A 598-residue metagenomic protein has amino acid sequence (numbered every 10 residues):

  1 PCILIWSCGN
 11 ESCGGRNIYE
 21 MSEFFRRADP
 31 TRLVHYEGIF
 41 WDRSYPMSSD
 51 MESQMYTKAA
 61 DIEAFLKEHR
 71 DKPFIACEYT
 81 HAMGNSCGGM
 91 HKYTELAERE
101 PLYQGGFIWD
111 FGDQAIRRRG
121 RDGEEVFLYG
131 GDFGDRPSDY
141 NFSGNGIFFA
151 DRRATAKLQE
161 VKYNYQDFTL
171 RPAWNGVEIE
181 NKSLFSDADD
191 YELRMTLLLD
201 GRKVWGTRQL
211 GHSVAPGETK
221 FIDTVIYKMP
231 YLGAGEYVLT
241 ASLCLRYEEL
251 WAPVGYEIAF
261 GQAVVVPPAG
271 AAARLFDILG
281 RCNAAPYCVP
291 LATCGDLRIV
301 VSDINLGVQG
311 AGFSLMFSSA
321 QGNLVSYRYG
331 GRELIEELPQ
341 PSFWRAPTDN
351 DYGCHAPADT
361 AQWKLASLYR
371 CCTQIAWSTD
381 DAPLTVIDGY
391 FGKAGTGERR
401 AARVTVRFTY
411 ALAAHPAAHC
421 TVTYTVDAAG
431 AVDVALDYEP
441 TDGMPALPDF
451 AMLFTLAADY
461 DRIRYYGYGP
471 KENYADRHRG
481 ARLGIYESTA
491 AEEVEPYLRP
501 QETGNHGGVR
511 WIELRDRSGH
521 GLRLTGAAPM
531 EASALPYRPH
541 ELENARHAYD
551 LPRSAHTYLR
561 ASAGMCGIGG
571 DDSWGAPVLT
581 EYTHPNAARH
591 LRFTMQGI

Functional and structural regions predicted by a protein language model:
P1-E178, K182-K203: Extended substrate-binding grooves/exosites of carbohydrate-active enzymes
D110, L197-L199, L245, L456 (+1 more regions): Residue-level signal for short segments within beta-strands and strand-turn junctions of well-structured beta-sheet
N141-D151, A156-P172, D277-C282, P286 (+2 more regions): Membrane engagement elements in two modes
K182-D187, Y247, T441-G443: Short, acidic/polar linear motifs in exposed loop/turn regions
S186-L193, G206, M444-A451: Short, hydrophobic/aromatic beta-strand segments
Y191-L193, L197-A234, L243-P253: Intrinsically disordered, low-complexity Pro/Gly/Ser/Thr-rich segments with frequent PxxP/GP/PP motifs and embedded
I226-A234, E249, A263-G280, Y287-I598: Beta-strand/loop-rich accessory regions of lumenal/periplasmic or secreted enzymes, predominantly carbohydrate-active
